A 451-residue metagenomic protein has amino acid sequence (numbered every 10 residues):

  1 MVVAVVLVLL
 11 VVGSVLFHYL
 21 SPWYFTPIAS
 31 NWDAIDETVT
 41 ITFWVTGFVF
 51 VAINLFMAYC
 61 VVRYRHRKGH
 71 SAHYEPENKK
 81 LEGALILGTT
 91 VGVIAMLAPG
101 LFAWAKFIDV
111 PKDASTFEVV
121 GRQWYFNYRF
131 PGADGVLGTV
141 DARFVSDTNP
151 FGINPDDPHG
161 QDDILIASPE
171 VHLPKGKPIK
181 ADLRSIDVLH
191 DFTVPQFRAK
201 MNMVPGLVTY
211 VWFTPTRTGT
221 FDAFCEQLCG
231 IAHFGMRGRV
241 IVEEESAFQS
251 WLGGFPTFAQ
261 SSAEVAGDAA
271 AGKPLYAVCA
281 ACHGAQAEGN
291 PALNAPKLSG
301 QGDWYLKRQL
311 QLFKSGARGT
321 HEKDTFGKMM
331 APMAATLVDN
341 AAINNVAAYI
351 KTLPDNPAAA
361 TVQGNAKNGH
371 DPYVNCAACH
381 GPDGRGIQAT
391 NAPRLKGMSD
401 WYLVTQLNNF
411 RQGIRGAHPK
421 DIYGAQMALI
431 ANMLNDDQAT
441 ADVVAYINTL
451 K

Functional and structural regions predicted by a protein language model:
M1-V8, V39-F43, E82-L87: Alpha-helical transmembrane segments and their helix-start/interface "positive-inside/aromatic belt" motifs in integral
M1-Y19, F48-A52: Alpha-helical transmembrane segments of integral membrane proteins, especially early/N-terminal helices
V15-V39, V61-A266: Non-transmembrane, membrane-proximal soluble domains of secreted or membrane proteins
F50-H66: Transmembrane alpha-helical segments in integral membrane proteins
L165-I166, A247-Y276, Q286-N294, A342 (+3 more regions): Electrostatic cytochrome c docking/interface patches
F224, C229, D268, L275-A280 (+6 more regions): Short pre-active-site segment immediately N-terminal to redox-active cysteine/selenocysteine motifs in thiol-based
M236, N290-K297, F313-N345, I350-L353 (+3 more regions): Axial heme c-ligation environment in periplasmic c-type cytochrome domains
P274-Q286, A292-K314: The feature marks the first
